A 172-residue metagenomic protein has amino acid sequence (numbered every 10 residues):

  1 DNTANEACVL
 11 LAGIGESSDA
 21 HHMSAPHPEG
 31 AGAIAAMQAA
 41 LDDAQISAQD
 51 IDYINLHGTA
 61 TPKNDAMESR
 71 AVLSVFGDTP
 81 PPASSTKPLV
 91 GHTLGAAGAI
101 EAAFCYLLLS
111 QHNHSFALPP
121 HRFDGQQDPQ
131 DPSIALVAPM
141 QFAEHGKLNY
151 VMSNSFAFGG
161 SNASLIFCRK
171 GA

Functional and structural regions predicted by a protein language model:
D1-A44, Y53, A172: Condensing-enzyme catalytic core mediating Claisen C-C bond formation in acyl metabolism
D1-T3, A97-A172: Conserved beta-strand-centric core segments of catalytic alpha/beta enzyme folds
E6, P28-A36, I46, K63 (+4 more regions): Conserved active-site and cofactor/substrate-binding residues in soluble primary-metabolism enzymes
C8-L10, A66-A83, I134-A135, P139-Q141: Acidic-glycine-rich active-site phosphate/pyrophosphate-binding loop
I14-P28, L56-D65, P80-I134: Acyl-CoA/ACP chain-elongation machinery
I34-A39, D52, R70-S74, I100: Internal, well-ordered alpha-helical scaffold/interface segments that support domain packing or protein-protein contacts
S47-D52, P80: Short acidic capping loops at alpha-helix termini that bridge into adjacent secondary structure
Y53-L56, S153: Conserved beta-strand positions
